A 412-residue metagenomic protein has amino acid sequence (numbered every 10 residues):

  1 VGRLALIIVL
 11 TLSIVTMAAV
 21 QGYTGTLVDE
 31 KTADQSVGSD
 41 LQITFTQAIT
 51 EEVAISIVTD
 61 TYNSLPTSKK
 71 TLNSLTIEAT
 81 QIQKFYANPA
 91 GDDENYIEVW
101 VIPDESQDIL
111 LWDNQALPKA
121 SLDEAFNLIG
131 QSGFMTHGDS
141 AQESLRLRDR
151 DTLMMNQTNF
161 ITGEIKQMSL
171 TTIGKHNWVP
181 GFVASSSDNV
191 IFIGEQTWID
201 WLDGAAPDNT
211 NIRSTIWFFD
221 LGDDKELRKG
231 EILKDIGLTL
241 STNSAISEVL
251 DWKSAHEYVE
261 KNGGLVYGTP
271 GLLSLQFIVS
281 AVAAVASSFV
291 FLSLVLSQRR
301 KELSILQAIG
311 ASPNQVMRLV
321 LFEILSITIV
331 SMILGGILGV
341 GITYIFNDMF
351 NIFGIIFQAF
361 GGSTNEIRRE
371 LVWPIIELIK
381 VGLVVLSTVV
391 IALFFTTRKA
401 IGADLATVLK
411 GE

Functional and structural regions predicted by a protein language model:
G2-G25, G263-S304, L325-I342, L383-A392: Hydrophobic alpha-helical transmembrane segments of multi-pass inner-membrane transport and secretion
Q21-T59, G362: Membrane-interface junction motifs in transport/secretion proteins
G25-K31, E231-A284, S297, T364: Peri-transmembrane interface segments
K31-T32, A54-Q157, M168-D200, G204: Short beta-strand boundary microenvironments
D40-Q47, A205-L250: A short beta-strand structural signal in non-transmembrane regions
N262, V266, I333-L386, V390 (+2 more regions): Short helix-loop junctions at transmembrane helix boundaries
